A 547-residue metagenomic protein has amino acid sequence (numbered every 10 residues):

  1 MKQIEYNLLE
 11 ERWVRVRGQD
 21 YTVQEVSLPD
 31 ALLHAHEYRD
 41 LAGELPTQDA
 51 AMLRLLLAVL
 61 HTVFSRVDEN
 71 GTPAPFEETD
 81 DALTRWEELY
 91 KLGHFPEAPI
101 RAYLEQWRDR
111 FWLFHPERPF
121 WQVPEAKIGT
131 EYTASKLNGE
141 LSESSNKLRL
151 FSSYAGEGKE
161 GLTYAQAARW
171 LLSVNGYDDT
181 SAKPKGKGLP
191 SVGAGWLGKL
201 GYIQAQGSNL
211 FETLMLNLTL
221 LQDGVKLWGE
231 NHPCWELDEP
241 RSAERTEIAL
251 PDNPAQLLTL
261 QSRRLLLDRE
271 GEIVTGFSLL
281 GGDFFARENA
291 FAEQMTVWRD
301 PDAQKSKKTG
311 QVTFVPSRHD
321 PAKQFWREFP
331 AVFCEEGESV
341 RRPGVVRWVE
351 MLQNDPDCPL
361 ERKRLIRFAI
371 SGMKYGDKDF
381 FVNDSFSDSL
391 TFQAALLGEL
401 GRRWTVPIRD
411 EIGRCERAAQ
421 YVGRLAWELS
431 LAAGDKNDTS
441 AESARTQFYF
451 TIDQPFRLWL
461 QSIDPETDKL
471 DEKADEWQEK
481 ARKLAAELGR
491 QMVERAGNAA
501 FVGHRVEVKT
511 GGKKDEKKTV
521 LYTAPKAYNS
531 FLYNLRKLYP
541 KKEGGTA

Functional and structural regions predicted by a protein language model:
M1-N146, S173-A547: Extended alpha-helical scaffolding segments
K159-L162, R264: The −1 position to Zn-ligating cysteines in a subset of zinc-ribbon hairpins
Y164-A167: Cys/His-coordinated zinc-binding microdomains
